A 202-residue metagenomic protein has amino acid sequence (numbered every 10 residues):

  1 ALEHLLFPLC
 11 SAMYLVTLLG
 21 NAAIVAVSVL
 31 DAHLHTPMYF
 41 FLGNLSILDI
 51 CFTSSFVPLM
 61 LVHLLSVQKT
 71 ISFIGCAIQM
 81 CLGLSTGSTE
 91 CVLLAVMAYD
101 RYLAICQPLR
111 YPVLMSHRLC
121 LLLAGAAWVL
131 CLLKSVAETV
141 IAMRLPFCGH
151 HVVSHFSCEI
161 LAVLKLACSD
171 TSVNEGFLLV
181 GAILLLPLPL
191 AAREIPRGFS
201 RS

Functional and structural regions predicted by a protein language model:
A1-S202: Transmembrane helical core of 7TM receptor-like proteins
